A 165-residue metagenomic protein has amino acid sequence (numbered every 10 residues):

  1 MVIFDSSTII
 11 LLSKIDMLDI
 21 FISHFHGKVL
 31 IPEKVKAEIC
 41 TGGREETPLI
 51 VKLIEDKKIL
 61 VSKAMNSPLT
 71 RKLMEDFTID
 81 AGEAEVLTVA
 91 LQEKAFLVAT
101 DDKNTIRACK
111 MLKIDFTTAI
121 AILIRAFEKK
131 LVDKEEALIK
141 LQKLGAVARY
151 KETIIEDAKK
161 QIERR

Functional and structural regions predicted by a protein language model:
M1, S7, G27-K28, Q92-L97: Short active-site oxyanion
I3-F4, K14-N66, A121-I122: PIN/NYN-family metal-dependent endoribonuclease catalytic core
S7, K34, K103: Anionic group-transfer/hydrolysis microenvironments
S7-I10, V147: Glycine- and other small-residue-rich loops at beta-strand/loop junctions that grip anionic moieties
I10, A37, T105-I106: Glycine-rich nucleotide phosphate-binding loop and flanking beta-alpha elements of Rossmann-like dinucleotide-binding
D19, V51, R71, L87 (+4 more regions): Short glycine-/small-residue-rich flexible loop motifs, especially phosphate/cofactor-binding loops
S62-A121, L131: Active-site neighborhoods of divalent-metal-dependent phosphate/nucleic-acid chemistry enzymes
I106-R165: Acidic, PIN/NYN-like endoribonuclease modules and their adjacent C-terminal/linker elements
